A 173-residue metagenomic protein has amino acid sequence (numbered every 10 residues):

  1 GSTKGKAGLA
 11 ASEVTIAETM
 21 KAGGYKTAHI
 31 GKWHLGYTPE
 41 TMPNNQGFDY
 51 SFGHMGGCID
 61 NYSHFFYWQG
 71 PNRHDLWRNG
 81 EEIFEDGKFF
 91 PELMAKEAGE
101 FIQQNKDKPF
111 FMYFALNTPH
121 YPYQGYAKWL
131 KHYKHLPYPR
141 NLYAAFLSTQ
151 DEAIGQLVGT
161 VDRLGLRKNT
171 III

Functional and structural regions predicted by a protein language model:
G1-I173: Formylglycine-dependent sulfatase
